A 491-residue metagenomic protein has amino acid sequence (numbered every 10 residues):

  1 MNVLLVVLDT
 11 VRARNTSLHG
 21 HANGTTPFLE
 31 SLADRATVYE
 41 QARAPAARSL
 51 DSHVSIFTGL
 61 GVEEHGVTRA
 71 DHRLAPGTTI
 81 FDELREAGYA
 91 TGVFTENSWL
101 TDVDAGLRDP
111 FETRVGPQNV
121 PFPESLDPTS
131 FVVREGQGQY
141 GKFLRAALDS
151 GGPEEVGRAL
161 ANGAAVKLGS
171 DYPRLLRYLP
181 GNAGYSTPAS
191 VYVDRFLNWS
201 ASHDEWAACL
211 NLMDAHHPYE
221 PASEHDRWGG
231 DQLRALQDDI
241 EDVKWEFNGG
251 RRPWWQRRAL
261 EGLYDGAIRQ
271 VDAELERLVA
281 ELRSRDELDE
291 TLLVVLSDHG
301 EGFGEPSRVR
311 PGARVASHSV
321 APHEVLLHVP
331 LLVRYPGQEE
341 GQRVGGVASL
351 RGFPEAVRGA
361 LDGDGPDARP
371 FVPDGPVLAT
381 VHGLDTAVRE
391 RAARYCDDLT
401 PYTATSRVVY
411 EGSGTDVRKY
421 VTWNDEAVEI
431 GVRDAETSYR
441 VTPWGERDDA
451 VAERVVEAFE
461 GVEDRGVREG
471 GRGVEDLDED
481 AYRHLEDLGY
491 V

Functional and structural regions predicted by a protein language model:
M1-V491: Catalytic domains that recognize anionic headgroups
